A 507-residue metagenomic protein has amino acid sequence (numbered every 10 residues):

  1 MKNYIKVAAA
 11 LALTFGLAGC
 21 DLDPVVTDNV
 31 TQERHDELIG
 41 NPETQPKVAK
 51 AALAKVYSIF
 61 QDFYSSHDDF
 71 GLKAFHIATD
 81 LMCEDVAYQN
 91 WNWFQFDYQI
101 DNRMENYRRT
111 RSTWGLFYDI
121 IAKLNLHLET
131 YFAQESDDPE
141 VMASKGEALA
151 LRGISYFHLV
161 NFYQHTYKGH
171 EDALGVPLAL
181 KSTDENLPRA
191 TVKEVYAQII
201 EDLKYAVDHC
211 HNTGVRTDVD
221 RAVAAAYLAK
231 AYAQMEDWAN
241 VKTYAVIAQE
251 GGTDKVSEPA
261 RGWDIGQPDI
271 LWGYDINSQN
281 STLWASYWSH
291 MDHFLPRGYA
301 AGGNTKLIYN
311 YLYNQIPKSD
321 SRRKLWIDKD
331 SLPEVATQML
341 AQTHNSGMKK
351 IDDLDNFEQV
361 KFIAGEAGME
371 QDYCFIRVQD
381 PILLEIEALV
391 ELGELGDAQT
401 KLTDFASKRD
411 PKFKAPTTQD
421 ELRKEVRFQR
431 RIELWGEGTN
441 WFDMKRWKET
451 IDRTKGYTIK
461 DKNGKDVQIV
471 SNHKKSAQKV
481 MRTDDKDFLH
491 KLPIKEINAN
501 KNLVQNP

Functional and structural regions predicted by a protein language model:
C20-F75, A245, G303, L312-P317 (+5 more regions): Membrane-proximal, proline-rich intrinsically disordered regions
N29, D69-E84, Y88, T166-D172 (+3 more regions): Short, surface-exposed recognition loops and adjoining beta-strand edges that mediate ligand/DNA contacts, enriched
N90-F162, A190, D208-G214, G368-Y373 (+3 more regions): Conserved, well-structured interaction surfaces
K242-V378, Q419, E433, K448 (+3 more regions): Hydrophobic-face positions in mid-chain alpha helices that act as interaction patches
